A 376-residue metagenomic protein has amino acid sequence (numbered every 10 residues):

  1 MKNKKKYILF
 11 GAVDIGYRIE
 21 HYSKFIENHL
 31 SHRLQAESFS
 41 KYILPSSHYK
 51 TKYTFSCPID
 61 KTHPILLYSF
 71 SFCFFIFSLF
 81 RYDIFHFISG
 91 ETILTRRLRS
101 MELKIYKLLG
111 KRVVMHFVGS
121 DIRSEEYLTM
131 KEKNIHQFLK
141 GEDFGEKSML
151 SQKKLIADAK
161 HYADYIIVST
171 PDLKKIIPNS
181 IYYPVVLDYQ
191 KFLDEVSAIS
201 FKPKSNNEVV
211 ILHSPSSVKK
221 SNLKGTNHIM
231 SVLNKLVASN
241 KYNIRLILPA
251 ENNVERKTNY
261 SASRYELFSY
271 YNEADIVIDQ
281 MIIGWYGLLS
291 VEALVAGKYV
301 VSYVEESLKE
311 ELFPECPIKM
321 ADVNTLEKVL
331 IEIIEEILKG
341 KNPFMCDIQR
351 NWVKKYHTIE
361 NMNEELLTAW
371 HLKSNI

Functional and structural regions predicted by a protein language model:
M1-Y49: N-terminal subdomain of nucleotide-sugar transferases
Y17, K339-H371: A charged, aromatic-enriched C-terminal amphipathic alpha-helix characteristic of glycosyltransferases across folds
C73-F80, M101-R112, E132-Y165: Membrane-proximal helix-turn-helix segments that form the acceptor-binding/catalytic region of lipid-linked
F138-K140, F144-K202: Donor nucleotide-sugar binding/catalytic pocket of nucleotide-sugar-dependent glycosyltransferases
V185-A262: Conserved catalytic-core segment of nucleotide-activated headgroup transferases in glycan assembly
M281-I282: Aromatic "clamp/platform" in nucleotide-sugar-dependent glycosyltransferases that forms part of the donor/acceptor
Y299-S302: Short hydrophobic beta-strand element within catalytic cores of glycosyltransferases and related nucleotide-activated
K309-I331: Change "using UDP/GDP/dTDP sugars" to "using nucleotide sugars
